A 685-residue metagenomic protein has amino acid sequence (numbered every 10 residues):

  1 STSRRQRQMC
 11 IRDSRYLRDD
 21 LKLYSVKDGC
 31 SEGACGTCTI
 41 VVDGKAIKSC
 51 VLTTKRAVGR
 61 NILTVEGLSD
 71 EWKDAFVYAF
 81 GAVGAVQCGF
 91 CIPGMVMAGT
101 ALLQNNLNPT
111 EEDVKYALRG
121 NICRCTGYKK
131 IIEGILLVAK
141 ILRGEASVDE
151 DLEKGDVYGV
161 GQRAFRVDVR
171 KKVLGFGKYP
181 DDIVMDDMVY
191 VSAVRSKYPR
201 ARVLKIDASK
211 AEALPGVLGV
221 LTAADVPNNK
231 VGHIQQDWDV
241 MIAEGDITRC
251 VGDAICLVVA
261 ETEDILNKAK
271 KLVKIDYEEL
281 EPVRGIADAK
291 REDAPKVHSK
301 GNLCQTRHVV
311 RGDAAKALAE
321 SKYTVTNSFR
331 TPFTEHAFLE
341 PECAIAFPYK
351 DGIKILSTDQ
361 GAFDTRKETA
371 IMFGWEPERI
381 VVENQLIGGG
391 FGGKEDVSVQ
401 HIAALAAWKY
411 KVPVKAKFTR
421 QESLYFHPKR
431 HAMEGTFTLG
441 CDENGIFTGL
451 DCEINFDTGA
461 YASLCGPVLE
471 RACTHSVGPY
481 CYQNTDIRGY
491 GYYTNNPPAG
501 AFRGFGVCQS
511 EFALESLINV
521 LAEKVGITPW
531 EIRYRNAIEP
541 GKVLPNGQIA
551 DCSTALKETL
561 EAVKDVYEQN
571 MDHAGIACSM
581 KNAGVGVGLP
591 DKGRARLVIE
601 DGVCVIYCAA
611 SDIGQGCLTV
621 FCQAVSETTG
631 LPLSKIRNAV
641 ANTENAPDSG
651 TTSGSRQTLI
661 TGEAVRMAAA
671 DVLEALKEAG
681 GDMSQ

Functional and structural regions predicted by a protein language model:
S1-R7, I11: Single conserved hydrophobic/aromatic residue that forms the stacking wall/gate of nucleotide- or nucleobase-binding
R15-G36, G67-F90, N105-R124: Immediate flanking context of iron-sulfur cluster ligation sites
T37-L68, I92-A117, K129-E145: Iron-sulfur (Fe-S) cluster-binding segments and ferredoxin-like electron-carrier domains, especially [2Fe-2S]
G84, Q162, D168-L174, L303-A344 (+3 more regions): Glycine-rich loop/linker segments at domain edges
M95, Q104, A193-A223, L257-D276 (+7 more regions): Alpha-helical support elements that line or immediately flank enzyme active sites and cofactor-binding pockets
L118-P180, L560-V566, N570-H573, R596-Y607 (+3 more regions): Intrinsic disorder at enzyme termini
N121-R124, K130, L221-D253, D364 (+8 more regions): Short, surface-exposed loop/turn segments at secondary-structure boundaries that line and modulate
A139-T306, T324, K409: Flexible, low-hydrophobicity surface segments
